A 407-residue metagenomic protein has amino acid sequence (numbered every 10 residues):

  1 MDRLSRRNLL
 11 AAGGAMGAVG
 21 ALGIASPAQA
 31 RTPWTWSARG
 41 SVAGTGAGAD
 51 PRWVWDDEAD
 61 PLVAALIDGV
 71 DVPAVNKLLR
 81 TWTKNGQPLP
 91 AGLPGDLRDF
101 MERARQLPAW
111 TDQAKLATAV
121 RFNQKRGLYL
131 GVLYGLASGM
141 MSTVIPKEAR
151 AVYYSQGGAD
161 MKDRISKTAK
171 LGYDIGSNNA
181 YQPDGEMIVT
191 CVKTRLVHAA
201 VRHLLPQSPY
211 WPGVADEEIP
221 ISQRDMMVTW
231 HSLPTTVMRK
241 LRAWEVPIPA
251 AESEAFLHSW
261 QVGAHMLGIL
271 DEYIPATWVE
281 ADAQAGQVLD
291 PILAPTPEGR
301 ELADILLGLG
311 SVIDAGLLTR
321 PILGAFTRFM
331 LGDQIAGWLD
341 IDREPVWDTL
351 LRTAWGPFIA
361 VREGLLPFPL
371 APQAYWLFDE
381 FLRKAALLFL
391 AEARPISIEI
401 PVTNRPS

Functional and structural regions predicted by a protein language model:
D2-W230, P234-S407: Mature, function-bearing regions of proteins
